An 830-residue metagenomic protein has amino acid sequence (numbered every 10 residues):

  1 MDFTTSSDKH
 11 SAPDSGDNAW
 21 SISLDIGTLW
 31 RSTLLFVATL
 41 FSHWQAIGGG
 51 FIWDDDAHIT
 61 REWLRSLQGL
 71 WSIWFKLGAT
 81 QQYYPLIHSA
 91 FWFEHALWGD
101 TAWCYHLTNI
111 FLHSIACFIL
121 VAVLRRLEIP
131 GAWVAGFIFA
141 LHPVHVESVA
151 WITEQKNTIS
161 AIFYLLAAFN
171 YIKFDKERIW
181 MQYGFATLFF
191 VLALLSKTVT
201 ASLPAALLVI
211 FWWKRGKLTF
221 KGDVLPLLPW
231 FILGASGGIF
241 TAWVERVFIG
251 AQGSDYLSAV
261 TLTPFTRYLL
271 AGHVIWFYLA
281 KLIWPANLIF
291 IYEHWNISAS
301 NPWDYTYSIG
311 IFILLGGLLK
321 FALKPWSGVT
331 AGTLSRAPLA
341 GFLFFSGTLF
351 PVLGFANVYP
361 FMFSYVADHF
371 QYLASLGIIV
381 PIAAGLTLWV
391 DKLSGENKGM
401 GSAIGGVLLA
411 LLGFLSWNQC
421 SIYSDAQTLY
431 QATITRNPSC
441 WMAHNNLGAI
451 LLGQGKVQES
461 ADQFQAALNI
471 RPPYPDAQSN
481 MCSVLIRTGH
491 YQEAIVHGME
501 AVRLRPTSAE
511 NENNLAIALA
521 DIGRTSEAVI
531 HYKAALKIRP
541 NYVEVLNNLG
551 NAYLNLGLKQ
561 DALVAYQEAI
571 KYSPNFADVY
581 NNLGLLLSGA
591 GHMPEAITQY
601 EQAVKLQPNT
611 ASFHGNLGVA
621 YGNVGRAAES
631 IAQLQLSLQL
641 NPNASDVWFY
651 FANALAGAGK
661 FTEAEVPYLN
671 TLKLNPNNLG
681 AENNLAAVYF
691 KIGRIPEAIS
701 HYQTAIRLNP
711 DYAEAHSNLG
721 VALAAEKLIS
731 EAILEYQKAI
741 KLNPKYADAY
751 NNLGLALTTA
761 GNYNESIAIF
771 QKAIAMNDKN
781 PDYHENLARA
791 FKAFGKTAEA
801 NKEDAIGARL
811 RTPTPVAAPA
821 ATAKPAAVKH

Functional and structural regions predicted by a protein language model:
D2-S483, R487-Q492, V496, R503 (+4 more regions): Polytopic membrane enzymes that build or remodel cell-surface glycoconjugates and lipids
R436, I470, L504, I538 (+8 more regions): Structural marker of alpha-solenoid helical repeat scaffolds
M442-G453, D476-R487, E510-D521, E544-N555 (+7 more regions): Conserved alpha-helical positions within TPR/SEL1-like repeat arrays
E785-H830: Terminal, low-structured helical/coil segments at or just beyond the last alpha-helical repeat
